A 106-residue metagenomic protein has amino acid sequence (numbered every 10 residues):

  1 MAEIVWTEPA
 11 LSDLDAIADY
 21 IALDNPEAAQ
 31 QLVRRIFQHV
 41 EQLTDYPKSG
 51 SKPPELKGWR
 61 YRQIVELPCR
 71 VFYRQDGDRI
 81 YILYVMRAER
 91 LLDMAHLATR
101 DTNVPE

Functional and structural regions predicted by a protein language model:
M1-V33: Arg/Lys-rich, positively charged N-terminal/basic patches that mediate binding to nucleic acids
L11, A18, F37-V40, L83-M86: Conserved protein kinase catalytic domain
Q30-Q31, S51-P54, M94: Short, hydrophobic secondary-structure boundary micro-motifs
Q38, K48-R79: Basic/aromatic recognition patch in beta-strand/loop cores that engages polyanionic ligands
T44: Short proline/glycine- and basic residue-enriched helix-capping loop/turn segments at helix->loop/beta transitions
E66-R70, R74-E106: Enriched for short, Lys/Arg-rich terminal
